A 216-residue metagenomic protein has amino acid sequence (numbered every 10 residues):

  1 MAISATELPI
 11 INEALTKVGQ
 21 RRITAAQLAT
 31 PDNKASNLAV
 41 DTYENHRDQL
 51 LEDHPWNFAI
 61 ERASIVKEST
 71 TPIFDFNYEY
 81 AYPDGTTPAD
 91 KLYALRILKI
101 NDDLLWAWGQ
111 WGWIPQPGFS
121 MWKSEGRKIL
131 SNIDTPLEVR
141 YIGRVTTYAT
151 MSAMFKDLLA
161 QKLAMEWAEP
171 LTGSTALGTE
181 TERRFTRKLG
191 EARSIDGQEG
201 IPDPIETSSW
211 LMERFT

Functional and structural regions predicted by a protein language model:
M1-T216: Glycine-enriched, solvent-exposed interface loops adjoining structured elements
